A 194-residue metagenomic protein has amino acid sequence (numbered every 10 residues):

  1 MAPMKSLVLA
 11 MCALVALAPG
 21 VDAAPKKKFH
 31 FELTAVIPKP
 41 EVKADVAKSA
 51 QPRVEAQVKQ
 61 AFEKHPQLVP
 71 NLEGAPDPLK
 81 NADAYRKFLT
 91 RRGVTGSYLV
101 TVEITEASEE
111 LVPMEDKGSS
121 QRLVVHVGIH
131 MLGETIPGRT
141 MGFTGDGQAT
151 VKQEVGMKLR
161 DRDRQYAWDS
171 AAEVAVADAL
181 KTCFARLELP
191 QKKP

Functional and structural regions predicted by a protein language model:
M1-L9: Bacterial N-terminal signal peptides that target proteins for export
L9-A16: Bacterial N-terminal signal peptides
P19-L79, D146-Q148, K181-P194: A structural "domain/chain start" motif
A23-K28, L132-P194: C-terminal/domain-edge helix-coil "capping" segments
A35-K39, F62, E106-S108, I129-P137 (+1 more regions): Beta-strand elements of well-folded, non-transmembrane domains
P38-S49, G118, K158-D169: Second-shell loop/turn segments in exported
V54, V125-V127, A171, A175: Hydrophobic alpha-helical membrane-association signature
A84-T140: Surface-exposed short loop/turn segments
